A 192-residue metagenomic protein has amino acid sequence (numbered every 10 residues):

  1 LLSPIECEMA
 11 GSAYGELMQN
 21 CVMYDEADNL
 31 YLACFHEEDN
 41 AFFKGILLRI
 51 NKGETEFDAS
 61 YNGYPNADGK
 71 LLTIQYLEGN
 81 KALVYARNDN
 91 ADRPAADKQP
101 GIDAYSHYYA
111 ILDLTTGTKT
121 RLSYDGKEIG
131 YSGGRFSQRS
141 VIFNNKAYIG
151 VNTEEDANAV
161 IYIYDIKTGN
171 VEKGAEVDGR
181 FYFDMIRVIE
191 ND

Functional and structural regions predicted by a protein language model:
L1, F43-E54, G101-T115, I161-D165: Beta-propeller blade signature
L1-G45: Loop-centered beta-sheet repeat module
L1-M9, E56-N66, T118-K127, E172-G179: Beta-propeller fold detector
S12-V22, P65-G79, G130-V141, G179-D192: Repeated scaffold domains used in trafficking and secretory/extracellular systems, primarily beta-propellers
A27-N29, G79-K81, N144-K146: Short coil/turn segments that connect the beta-strands within blades of beta-propeller domains
L32-K44, Y85-A104, N152-E155: Short, conserved, GDST-rich strand-edge loop motifs in beta-rich repeat architectures
K70-S132: C-terminal structural cap/anchor segments
K119-G174: C-terminal structured domain segments
